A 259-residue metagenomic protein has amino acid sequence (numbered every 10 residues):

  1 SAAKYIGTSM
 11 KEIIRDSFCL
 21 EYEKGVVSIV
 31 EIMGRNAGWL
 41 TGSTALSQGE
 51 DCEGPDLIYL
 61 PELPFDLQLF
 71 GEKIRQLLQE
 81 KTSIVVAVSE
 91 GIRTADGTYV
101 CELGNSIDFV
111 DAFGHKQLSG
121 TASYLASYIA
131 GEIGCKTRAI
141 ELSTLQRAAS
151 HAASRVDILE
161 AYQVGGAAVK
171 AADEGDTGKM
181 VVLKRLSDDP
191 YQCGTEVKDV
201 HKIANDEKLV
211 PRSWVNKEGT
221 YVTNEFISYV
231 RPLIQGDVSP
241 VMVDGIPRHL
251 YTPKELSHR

Functional and structural regions predicted by a protein language model:
S1-R138: Accessory alpha-helical/coil subdomains and C-terminal extensions that flank or cap enzyme catalytic cores
E102-R259: C-terminal non-catalytic interaction/assembly regions of soluble proteins
